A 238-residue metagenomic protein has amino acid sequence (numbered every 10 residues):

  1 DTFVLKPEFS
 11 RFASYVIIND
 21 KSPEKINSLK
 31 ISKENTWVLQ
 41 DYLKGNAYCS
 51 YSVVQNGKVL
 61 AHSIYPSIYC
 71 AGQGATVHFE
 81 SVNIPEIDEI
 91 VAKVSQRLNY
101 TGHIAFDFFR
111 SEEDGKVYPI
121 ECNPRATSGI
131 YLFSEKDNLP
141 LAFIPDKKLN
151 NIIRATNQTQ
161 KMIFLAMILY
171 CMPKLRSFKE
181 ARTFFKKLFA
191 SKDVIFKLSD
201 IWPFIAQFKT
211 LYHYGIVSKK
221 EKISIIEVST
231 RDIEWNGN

Functional and structural regions predicted by a protein language model:
D1-K21: A conserved helix-loop-beta module that forms one wall/lid of the active-site cleft in ATP-utilizing catalytic domains
F3-V4, T36-L39, I104-A105: A short linear hydrophobic-aromatic micro-motif
P7-E8, Q40-L43, S95-N99: Short Gly/Pro-enriched turn/cap motifs at secondary-structure boundaries
R11, N46, A126: Glycine-rich nucleotide phosphate-binding loop and flanking beta-alpha elements of Rossmann-like dinucleotide-binding
D20-E89, F109-Y118: Phosphate-binding site of ATP-dependent enzymes
Y69-F79, N123-D137: Glycine-rich phosphate/pyrophosphate-binding beta-alpha loops
L98-L132: Conserved metal-phosphate-binding beta-hairpin within the catalytic cores of diverse ATP-dependent phosphoryl-transfer
A142-N238: Peripheral (often C-terminal) accessory segments that flank ATP-dependent C-N-forming ligase machineries
